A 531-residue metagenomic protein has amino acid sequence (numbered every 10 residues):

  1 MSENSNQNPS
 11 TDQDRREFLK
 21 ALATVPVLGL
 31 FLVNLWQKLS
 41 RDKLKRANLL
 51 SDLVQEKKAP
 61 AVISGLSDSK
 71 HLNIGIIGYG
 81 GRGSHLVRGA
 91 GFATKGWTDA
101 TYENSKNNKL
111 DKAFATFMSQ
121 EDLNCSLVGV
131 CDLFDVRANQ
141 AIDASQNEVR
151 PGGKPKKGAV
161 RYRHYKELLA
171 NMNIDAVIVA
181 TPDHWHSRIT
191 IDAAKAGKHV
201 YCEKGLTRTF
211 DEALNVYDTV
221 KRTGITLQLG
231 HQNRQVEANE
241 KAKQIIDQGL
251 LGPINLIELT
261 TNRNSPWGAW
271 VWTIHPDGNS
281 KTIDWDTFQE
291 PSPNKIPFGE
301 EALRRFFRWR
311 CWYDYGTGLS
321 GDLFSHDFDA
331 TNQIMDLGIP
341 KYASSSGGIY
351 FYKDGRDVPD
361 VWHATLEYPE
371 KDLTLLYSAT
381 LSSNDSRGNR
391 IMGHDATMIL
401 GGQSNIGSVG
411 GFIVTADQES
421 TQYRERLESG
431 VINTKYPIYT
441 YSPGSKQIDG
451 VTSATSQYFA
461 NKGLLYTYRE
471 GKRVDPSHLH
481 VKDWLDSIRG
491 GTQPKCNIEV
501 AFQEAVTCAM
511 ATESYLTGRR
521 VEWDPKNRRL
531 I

Functional and structural regions predicted by a protein language model:
S2-D14, L19-H199, L214-T226: N-terminal glycine-/serine-/threonine-rich beta1-alpha1-beta2 phosphate-ribose binding loop of Rossmann-like
L19, V87, G91, N139-I142 (+12 more regions): Non-transmembrane alpha-helical segments in soluble domains of secreted/periplasmic/extracellular proteins
D52-Q55, E240-K241, L250-E499, Q503-T517 (+1 more regions): Contiguous beta-strand/loop segments that form the cofactor/metal-binding neighborhood of enzyme cores
I74-I77, V128-C131, I178-V179, Y201-C202 (+6 more regions): Structural recognition of the beta-strand scaffold that forms the well-ordered cores of secreted hydrolase catalytic
G81, H85, D122, V136-Q140 (+12 more regions): Extracytoplasmic/secreted proteins, especially bacterial periplasmic and envelope-associated proteins
D132, A180, N233-V236, D475: Soluble non-cytosolic domains of exported or imported proteins
K156, A180-H184, K204-D211, G230-N233 (+3 more regions): Alpha-helix capping and helix-loop boundary segments enriched in small/acidic/polar residues
I174-I178, A194, H199-I257, N262-P266: Hydrophobic, small-residue-rich alpha-helical packing segments that form membrane-like cores
